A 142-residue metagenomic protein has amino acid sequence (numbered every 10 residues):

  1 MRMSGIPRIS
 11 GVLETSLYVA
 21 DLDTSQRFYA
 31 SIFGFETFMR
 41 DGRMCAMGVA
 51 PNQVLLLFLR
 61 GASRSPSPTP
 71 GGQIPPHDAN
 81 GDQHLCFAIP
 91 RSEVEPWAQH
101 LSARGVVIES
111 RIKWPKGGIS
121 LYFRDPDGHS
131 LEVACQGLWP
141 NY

Functional and structural regions predicted by a protein language model:
R2-L13, E36-P90, E95-R124, G137-Y142: Vicinal oxygen chelate
S16-L22, P115-K116: Conserved beta-strand-loop-alpha-helix junction that forms the acyl-donor binding cleft
D21, D125-G128: Conserved phosphate-binding and hydrolysis motifs of nucleotide-dependent enzymes
L22-D23, V94: Generic non-transmembrane alpha-helix signal with a bias for helix starts/N-cap capping motifs
S25-I32, L101, G128: Conserved active-site tyrosine of GNAT-family acetyltransferases
A134: Short metal-binding segments enriched for Cys and/or His
